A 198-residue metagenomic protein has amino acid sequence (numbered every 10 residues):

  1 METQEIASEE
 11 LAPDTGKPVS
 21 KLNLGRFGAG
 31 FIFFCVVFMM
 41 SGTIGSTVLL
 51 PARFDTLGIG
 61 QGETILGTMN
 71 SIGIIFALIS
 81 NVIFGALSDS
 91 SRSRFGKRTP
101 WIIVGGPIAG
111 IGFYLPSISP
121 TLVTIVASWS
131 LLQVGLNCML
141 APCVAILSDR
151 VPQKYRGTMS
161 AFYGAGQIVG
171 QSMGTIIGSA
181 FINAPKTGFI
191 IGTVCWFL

Functional and structural regions predicted by a protein language model:
P13-I74: Helix-loop boundary and gating motifs at the non-cytosolic
F31, T121-W129: Short hydrophobic/alpha-helical segments at membrane-entry points of transmembrane helices in Major Facilitator
L66-S88: Central cavity-lining transmembrane alpha-helices of secondary-active solute carriers, predominantly the Major
G73-L78, G157-A180: Glycine-rich segments within core transmembrane alpha-helices of 12-TM secondary carriers
S90-G105: Cytoplasmic membrane-interface "Motif A"-like loop-to-helix N-cap segments of 12-TM Major Facilitator Superfamily
I103-P120: C-terminal ends and interior cores of transmembrane alpha-helices in multi-pass membrane transporters/permeases
S130-G166: Cytoplasmic helix-loop-helix junction between adjacent transmembrane helices in 12-TM secondary transporters
T187-L198: Symmetry-related core transmembrane helices of the 12-TM Major Facilitator Superfamily/SLC fold
